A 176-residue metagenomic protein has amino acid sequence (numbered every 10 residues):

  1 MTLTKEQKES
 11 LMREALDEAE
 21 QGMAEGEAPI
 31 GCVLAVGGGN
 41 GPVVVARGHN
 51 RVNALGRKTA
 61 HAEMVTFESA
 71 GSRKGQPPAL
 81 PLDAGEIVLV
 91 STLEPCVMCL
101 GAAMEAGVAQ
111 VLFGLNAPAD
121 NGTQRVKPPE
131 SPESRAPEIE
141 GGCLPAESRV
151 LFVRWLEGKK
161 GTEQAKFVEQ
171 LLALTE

Functional and structural regions predicted by a protein language model:
M1-E6, S10-L16, E20, P145 (+1 more regions): Secretory/periplasmic and organellar redox-cofactor proteins
Q7, A28-G31, I87: Short loop/turn microsegments at loop-to-beta-strand junctions
A15, G31, T66: Conserved hydrophobic/aromatic pocket- or pore-lining residues that grip, position, or stack substrates in active sites
M23-E27: Short loop/turn motifs at secondary-structure junctions and domain boundaries
P29, P77-P81, T162, K166: Short, polar/charged, Gly/Pro-enriched helix-capping and turn/loop motifs at alpha-helix termini and inter-helix linkers
I30-G38: Short beta-strand scaffold segments in enzyme catalytic cores
G38-V45: Short, glycine-anchored, charge-dense loop/turn motifs used at functional sites
V45-E157: Zn2+-dependent cytidine deaminase-like catalytic core
